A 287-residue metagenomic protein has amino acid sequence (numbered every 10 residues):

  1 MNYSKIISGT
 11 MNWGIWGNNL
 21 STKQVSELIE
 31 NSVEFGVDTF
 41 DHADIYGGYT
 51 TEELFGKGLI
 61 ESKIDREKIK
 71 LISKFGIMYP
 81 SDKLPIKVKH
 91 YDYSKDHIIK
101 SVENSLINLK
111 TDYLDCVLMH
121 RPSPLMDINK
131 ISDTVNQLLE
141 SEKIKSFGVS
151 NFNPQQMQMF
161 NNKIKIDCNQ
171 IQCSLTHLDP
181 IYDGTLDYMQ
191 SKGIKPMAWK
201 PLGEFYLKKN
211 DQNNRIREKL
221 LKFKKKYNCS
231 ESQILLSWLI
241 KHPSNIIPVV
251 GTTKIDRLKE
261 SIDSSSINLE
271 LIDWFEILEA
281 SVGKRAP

Functional and structural regions predicted by a protein language model:
M1-K70: N-terminal binding-site loop/beta-alpha segment at the start of enzyme catalytic domains that lines or forms
N2, G58-K70, L106-K110, L139 (+2 more regions): Acidic (Asp/Glu)-rich catalytic clusters
N19-S32, Y93-L109, K130, N153-M157: Short, acidic/polar
L20-Q24, T50, L54, K89-H97 (+3 more regions): Alpha-helix N-cap and loop-to-helix initiation/capping positions
E67-P80: A short, structured active-site edge motif that brings together acidic residues
Y79-D92: Surface-exposed, active-site-proximal loop segments in enzymatic domains
L106-L125: Active-site groove signature of glycoside hydrolases
P122-P287: Beta/alpha (TIM)-barrel catalytic core signal, keyed to glycine-rich beta->alpha loops juxtaposed to Asp/Glu that bind
